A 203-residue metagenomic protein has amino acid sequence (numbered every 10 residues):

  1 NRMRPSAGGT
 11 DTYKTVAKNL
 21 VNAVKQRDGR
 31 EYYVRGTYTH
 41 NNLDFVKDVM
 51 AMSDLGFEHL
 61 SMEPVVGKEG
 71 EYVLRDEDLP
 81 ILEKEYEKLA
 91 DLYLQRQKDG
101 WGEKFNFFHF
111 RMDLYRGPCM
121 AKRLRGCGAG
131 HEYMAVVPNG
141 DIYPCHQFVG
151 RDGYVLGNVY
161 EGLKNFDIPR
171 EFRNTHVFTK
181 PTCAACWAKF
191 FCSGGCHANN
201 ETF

Functional and structural regions predicted by a protein language model:
N1-A17, V21, K25-A129, A135 (+1 more regions): Radical SAM enzyme [4Fe-4S]-AdoMet core and its adjacent flexible, acidic and glycine-rich loops/tails across
M3-R4, H146, C196: Short, flexible helix/strand-to-coil boundary loops that buttress conserved ligand/catalytic motifs in alpha/beta
P64, F190, N199: Residues that line or immediately flank small-molecule/substrate-binding pockets and catalytic motifs
I81-R116, H146-S193: C-terminal accessory region of radical SAM enzymes
G126-G128, S193, H197: Sequence contexts marking disulfide-bonded cysteines in secreted/extracellular proteins
N139, G195-E201: Short cysteine/histidine-rich zinc-coordinating motifs and their immediately flanking basic loops
